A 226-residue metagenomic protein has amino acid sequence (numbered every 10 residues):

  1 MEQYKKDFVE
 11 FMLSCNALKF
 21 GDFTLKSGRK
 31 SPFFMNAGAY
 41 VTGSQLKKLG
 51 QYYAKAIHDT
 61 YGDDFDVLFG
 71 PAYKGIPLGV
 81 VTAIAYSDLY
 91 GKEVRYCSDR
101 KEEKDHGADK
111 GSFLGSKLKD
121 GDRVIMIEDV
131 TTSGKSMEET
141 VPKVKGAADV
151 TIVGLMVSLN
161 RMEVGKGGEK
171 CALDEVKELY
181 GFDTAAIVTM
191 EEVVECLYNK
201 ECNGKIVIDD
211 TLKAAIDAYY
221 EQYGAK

Functional and structural regions predicted by a protein language model:
M1-I127, T132-K226: PRPP-associated nucleotide enzymes
